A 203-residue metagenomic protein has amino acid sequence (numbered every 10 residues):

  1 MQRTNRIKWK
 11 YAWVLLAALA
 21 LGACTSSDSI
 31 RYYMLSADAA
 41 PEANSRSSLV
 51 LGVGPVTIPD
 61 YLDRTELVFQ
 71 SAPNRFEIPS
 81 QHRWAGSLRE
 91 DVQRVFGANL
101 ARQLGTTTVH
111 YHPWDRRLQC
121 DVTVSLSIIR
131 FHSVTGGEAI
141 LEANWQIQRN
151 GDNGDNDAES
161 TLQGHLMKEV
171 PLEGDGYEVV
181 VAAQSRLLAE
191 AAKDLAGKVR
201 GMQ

Functional and structural regions predicted by a protein language model:
Q2-W13: Bacterial N-terminal signal peptides that target proteins for export
A20-A23: C-terminal motif of bacterial Sec signal peptides marking the signal peptidase cleavage site
T25-A43, S47, Q103-D155: Surface-exposed short loop/turn segments
T25-Y32, A43, E173-Q203: C-terminal/domain-edge helix-coil "capping" segments
L49-L118: N-terminal segment of the mature soluble domain
F76-R83, N153-A192: Short secondary-structure boundary motifs at beta->alpha junctions and helix caps
I140-Q148, H165-E169, L188-G201: C-terminal or internal capping secondary-structure element at the end of a domain, subdomain, or sheet
